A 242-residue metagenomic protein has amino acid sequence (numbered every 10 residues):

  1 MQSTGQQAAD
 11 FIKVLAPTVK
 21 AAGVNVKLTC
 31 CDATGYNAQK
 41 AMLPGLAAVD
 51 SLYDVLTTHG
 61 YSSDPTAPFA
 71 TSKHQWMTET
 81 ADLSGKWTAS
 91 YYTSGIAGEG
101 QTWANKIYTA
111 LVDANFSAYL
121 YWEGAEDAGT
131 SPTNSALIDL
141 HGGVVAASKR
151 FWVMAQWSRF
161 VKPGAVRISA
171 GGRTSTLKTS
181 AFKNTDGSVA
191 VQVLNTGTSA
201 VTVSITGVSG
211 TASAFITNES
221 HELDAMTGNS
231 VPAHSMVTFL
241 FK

Functional and structural regions predicted by a protein language model:
M1-G85: Active-site neighborhood of glycoside hydrolase catalytic domains
L15-V26, T109-F116, W157, V161: A structural motif corresponding to the C-terminal end of an alpha-helix and its immediate exit/capping segment
G35-Q39, S63-T66, L83-K86, E126-S131 (+2 more regions): Flexible loop/turn segments at secondary-structure boundaries
M77-A155, S169-G172: Aromatic/acidic polysaccharide-binding cleft in carbohydrate-active enzymes
Q156-R159, L194-T196: Solvent-exposed strand-to-loop "edge" motifs in beta-rich extracellular domains
R173-G210, H234: Carbohydrate-binding surface patches
T206-E222: Solvent-exposed beta-hairpin/edge-strand motifs
M226-K242: C-terminal beta-strand-rich structural cap/linker in extracellular carbohydrate-active enzymes
